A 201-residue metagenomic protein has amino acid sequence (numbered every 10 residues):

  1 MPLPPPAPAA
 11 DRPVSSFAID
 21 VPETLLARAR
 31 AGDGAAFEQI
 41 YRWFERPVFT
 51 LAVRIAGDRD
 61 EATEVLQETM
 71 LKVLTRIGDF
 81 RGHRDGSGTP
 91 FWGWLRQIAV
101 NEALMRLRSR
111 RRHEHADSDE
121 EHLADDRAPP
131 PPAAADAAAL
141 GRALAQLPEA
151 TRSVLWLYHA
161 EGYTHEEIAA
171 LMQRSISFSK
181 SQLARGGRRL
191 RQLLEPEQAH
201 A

Functional and structural regions predicted by a protein language model:
M1-A27, A31, Q39-R42, L107 (+5 more regions): Intrinsic, short, N-terminal disordered tails of RNA polymerase sigma-factor systems
V21-L25, F49, R59-D79: Conserved RNAP core-binding helix
R30-A31, R54, E68-G88, S109-R111: Sigma70-family region 2
A35, R46, A56-G57, T89 (+1 more regions): Residue-level signal for the short linker/turn that defines the boundary of a DNA-recognition helix
Y41-D60, R76-D79, L144, P196: Amphipathic, Lys/Arg- and hydrophobic-enriched alpha-helical face
V48, A52, V73, I77 (+4 more regions): Hydrophobic recognition helices of helix-based DNA-binding modules
E64-L71, T89-N101: Structural recognition of an alpha-helix C-terminal capping motif at a helix-to-coil junction
T75-G82, Q97-D117, A133: Arg/Lys-rich amphipathic alpha helix in sigma70-family domain 2
